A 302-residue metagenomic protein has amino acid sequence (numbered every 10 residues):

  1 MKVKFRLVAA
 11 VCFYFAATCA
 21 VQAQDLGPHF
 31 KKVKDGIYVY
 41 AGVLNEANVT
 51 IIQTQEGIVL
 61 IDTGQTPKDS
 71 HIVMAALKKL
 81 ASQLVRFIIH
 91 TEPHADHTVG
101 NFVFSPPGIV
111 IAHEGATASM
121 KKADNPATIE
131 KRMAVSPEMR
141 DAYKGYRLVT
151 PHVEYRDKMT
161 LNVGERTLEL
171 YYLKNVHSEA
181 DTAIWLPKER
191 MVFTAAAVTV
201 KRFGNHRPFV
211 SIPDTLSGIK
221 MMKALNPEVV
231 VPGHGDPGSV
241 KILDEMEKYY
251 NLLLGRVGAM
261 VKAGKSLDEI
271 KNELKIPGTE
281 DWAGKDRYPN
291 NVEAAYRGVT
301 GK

Functional and structural regions predicted by a protein language model:
M1-C12, C19-A20: Bacterial N-terminal signal peptides that target proteins for export
F15-T18, Q24, A224-L225, P237-K302: Accessory terminal helices/loops
D25-G27, K31-V33, A118-L173, P187-K188 (+2 more regions): Metallo-beta-lactamase
F30, Q55-V59, P67-A112: Active-site metal-binding motif and surrounding structural segment of the metallo-beta-lactamase
F30-A75, T182-A196: Conserved beta-strand hairpin/beta-sheet module of binuclear metal-dependent hydrolase folds, prominently
G36, I52, D62, L77 (+10 more regions): Divalent metal-coordination and catalytic microenvironments
N45, T63-S70, H94-H97, H113 (+6 more regions): Solvent-exposed, acidic/flexible segments
G57-V59, T63-P67, T160, T167-L252: Metallo-beta-lactamase
